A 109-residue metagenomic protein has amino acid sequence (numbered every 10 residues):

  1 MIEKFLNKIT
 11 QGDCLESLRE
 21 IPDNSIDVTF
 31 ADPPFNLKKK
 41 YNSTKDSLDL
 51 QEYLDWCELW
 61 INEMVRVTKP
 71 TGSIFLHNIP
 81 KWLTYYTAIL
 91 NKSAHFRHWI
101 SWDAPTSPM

Functional and structural regions predicted by a protein language model:
M1-M109: Core catalytic lobe of class I
